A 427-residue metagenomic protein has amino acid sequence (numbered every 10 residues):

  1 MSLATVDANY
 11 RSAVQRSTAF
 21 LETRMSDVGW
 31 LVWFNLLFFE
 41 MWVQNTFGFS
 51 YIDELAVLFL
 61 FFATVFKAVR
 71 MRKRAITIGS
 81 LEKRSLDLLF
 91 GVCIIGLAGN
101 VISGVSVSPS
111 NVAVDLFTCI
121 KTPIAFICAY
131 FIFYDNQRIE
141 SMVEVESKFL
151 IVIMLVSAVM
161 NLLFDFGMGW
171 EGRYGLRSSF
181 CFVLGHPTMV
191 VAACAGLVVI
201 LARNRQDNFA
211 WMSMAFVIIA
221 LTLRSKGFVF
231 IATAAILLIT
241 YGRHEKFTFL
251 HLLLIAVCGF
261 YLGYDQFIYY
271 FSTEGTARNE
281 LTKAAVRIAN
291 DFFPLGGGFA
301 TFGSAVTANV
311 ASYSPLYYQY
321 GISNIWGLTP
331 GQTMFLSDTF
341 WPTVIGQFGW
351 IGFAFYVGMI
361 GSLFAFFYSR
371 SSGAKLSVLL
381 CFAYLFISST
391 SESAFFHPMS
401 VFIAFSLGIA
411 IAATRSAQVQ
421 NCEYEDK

Functional and structural regions predicted by a protein language model:
M1-V28, A68-A75, S372-K375, S406-K427: A juxtamembrane structural motif centered on a specific transmembrane helix
E22-T46, V57-T118, L385: N-terminal hydrophobic segments of proteins, predominantly signal-anchor/transmembrane helices of inner/organellar
R24, R205-Q206, E245-F247, V344-F386 (+1 more regions): Hydrophobic transmembrane alpha-helices and their immediate junctions
S26-G29, L81-V92, C119-I120, C128-V159: Interfacial loop-to-transmembrane-helix boundary motif in multi-pass membrane proteins
N35-S50, T339, T343-F348, L376-S416: Membrane helix-loop boundary segments at the extracytoplasmic
V101-S108, R138-V143, I151-H186, A311-S323: Membrane-interfacial helix-loop-helix modules of multi-pass inner-membrane proteins that assemble, modify, or transport
S141-G169, F182-Y241: Alpha-helical transmembrane segments of multi-pass inner-membrane proteins
Y269-T276, K283, G298-F348: Long extracytoplasmic/lumenal interhelical loops at the membrane interface of multi-pass membrane proteins
